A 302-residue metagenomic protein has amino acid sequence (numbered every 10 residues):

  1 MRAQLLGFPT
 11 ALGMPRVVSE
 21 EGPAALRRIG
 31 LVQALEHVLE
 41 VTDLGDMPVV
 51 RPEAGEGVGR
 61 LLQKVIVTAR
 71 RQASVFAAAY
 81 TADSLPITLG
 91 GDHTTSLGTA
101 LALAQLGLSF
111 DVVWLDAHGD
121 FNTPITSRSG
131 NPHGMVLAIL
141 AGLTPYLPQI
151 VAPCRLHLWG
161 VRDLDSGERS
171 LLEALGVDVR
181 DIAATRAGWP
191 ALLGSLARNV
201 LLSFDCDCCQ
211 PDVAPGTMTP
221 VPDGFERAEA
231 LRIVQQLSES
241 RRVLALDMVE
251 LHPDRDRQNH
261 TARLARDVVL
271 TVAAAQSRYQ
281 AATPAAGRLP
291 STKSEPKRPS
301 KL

Functional and structural regions predicted by a protein language model:
R2-P290, K301-L302: Conserved alpha-helical scaffold segments that buttress catalytic/binding sites
P296-P299: Short, intrinsically disordered C-terminal tails of secreted or membrane-associated proteins
